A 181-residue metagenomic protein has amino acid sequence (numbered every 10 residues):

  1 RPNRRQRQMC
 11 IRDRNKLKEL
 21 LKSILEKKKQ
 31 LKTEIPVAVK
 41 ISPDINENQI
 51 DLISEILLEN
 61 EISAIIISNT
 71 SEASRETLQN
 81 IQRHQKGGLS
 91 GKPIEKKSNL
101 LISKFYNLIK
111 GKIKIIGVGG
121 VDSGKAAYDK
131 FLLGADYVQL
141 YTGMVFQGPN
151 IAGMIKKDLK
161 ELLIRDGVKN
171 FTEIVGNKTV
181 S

Functional and structural regions predicted by a protein language model:
R1-I11: Single conserved hydrophobic/aromatic residue that forms the stacking wall/gate of nucleotide- or nucleobase-binding
R14-L25, I50-E55, N99-S103, A127 (+2 more regions): Generic structural signal for well-ordered alpha-helices, preferentially at hydrophobic/aromatic core positions
Q30-P43, N107-G117: Short beta-strand/loop segments at the ligand-binding rim of alpha/beta enzyme cores
K40, I65, F105, K130 (+1 more regions): Conserved, mostly hydrophobic/aromatic
I45-E59, N107, G111, V121-V138: Catalytic cores of alpha/beta
A64-E72, G120-V121, A127-M154: Glycine-rich phosphate-binding active-site loops on the catalytic face of alpha/beta enzymes
R75-S90, V145-V168: C-terminal helical cap(s) of enzyme catalytic domains, especially alpha/beta-barrels
E95, K157-S181: Extended, intrinsically disordered, low-complexity segments
